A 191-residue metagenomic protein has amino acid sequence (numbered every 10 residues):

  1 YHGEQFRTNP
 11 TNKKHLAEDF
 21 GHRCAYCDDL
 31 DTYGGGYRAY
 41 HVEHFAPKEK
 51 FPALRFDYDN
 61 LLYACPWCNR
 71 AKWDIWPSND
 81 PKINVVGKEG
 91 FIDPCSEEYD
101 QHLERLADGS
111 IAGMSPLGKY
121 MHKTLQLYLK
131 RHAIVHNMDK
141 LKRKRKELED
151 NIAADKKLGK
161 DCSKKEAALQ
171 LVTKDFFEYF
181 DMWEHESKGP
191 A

Functional and structural regions predicted by a protein language model:
Y1-Y26, K50-R55, D59: Short, charged surface segments at domain edges that flank catalytic/cofactor-binding sites
N12-A39, C65-C68: Short cysteine-rich loop/turn motifs with clustered Cys
F20, L30-R38, W76-D80, K123-L127 (+2 more regions): Hydrophobic N-terminal alpha-helices or hydrophobic patches in metabolic proteins across all domains of life
H22, E43, D108-G109: Beta-strand-connecting loop/turn residues
D29-Y63, K72-G87: Histidine-centered nuclease catalytic patch
F51, P66, R70-W73, E97 (+1 more regions): Short helix-capping and hinge/turn segments at secondary-structure transitions, especially at repeat and domain
V85-E147: Helix-loop elements that line ligand-binding/catalytic pockets
Y120-A191: C-terminal, charged low-complexity interaction regions
